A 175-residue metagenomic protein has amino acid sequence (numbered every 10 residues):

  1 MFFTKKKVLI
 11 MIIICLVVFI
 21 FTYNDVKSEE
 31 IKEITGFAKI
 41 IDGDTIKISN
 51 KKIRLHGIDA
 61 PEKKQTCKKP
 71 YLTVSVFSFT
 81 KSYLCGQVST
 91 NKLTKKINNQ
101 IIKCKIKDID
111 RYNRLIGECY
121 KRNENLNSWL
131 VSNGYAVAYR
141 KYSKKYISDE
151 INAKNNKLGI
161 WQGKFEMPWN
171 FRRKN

Functional and structural regions predicted by a protein language model:
F2-N175: Small beta-barrel nucleic-acid-binding modules, primarily SNase/OB-fold domains and secondarily Tudor-like barrels
